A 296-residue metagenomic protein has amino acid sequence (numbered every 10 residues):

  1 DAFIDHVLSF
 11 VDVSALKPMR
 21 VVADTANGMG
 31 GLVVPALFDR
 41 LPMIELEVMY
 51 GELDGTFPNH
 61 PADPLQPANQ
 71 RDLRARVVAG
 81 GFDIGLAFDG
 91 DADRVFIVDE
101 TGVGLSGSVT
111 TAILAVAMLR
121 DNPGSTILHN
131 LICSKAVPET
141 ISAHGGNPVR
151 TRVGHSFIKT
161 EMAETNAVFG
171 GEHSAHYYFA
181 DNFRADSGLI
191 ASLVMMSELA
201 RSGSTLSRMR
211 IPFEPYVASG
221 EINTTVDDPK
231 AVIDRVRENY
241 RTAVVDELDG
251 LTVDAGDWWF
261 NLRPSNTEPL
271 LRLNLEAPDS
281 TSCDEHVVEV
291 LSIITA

Functional and structural regions predicted by a protein language model:
D1-G80: Gly/Ser/Thr-enriched, mixed-charge loops and adjacent short helices that form phosphate/oxyanion-binding elements
D5-L8, L32-D39, Q70-V78, A112-L119 (+4 more regions): Predominant activation on well-ordered alpha-helical scaffold segments within soluble catalytic domains
P18, D72-G145: Replace "Mg2+/Mn2+-dependent" with "divalent metal-dependent
D24, A87-D89, R263: Short beta-strand segments
A26-G31, A92-D93, C133-K135, D279: Gly/Ser/Thr-rich loops at beta-strand to alpha-helix junctions that form or flank small-molecule/cofactor-binding
L32-L37, P58-P61, F96-T101, V137-A143 (+2 more regions): Short acidic, glycine/serine/threonine-rich loops at helix termini
P42-M49, G104-V109, G145-V153: Short hydrophobic/aromatic-enriched beta-strand-loop microsegments
I84, R120-A296: Phosphate-binding and adjacent anionic-ligand microenvironments
